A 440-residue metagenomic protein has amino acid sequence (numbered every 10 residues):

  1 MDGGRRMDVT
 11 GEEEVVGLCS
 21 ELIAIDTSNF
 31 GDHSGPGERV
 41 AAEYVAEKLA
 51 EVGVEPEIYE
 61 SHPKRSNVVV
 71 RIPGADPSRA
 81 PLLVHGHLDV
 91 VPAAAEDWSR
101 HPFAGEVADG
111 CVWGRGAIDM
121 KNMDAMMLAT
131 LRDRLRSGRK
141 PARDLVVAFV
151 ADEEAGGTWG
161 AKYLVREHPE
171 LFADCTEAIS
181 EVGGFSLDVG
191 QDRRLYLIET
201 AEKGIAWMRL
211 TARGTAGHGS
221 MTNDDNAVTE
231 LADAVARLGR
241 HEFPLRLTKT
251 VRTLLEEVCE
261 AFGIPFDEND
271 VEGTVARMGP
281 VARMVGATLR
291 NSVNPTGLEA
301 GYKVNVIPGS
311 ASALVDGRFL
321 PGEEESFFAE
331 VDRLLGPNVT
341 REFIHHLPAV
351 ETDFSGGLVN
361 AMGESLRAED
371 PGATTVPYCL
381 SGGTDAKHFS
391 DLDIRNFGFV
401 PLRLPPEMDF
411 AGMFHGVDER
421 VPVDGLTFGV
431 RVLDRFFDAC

Functional and structural regions predicted by a protein language model:
D2-G4, T10, G183-D434, D438: Metal-dependent amide/peptide-bond hydrolase catalytic core, centered on the "pita-bread" metallohydrolase fold
R6-R115, R136-R143, V315: Acidic/His- and Gly-rich active-site-bordering loop/insert found across diverse amide/peptide-bond hydrolases
I23-T27, A50, V54, R132 (+6 more regions): Sec-exported extracytoplasmic/periplasmic mature domains
F30, V90-V91, D152-A155, G184-L187 (+1 more regions): Solvent-exposed loop/turn segments at secondary-structure junctions within structured extracellular/periplasmic domains
A42-A46, L131, F328, G363: A generic structural signal for short, well-ordered alpha-helical segments in conserved domains
A80-L82, T176-A178, R395-F397: Structural motif
A108-D119, A373-V376, V417: Short pre-catalytic strand/loop immediately N-terminal to key active-site residues, enriched for Gly-Thr
V112, I118-L197: Acidic/histidine-rich catalytic neighborhood of metal-dependent amide-processing enzymes
